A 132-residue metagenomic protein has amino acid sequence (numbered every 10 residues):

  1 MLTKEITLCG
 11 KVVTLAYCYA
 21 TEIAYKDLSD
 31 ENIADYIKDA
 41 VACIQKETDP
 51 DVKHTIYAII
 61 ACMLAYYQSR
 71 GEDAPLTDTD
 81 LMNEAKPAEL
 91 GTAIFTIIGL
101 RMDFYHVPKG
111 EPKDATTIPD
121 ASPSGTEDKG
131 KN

Functional and structural regions predicted by a protein language model:
M1-V12, N32-E47, Y57, S69-N132: Charged interaction scaffolds used for protein-protein
L15-Y17: Short capping micro-motif at the N-terminus of alpha-helices
Y19-K38: Short, surface-exposed, low-complexity cationic segments
S29, E47, D51-V52: Short, solvent-exposed helix-helix connector turns and helix-capping sites enriched in acidic/polar residues
K53-A61: Elongated alpha-helical scaffolds
C62, Y66-R70: Amphipathic alpha-helical interaction segments
